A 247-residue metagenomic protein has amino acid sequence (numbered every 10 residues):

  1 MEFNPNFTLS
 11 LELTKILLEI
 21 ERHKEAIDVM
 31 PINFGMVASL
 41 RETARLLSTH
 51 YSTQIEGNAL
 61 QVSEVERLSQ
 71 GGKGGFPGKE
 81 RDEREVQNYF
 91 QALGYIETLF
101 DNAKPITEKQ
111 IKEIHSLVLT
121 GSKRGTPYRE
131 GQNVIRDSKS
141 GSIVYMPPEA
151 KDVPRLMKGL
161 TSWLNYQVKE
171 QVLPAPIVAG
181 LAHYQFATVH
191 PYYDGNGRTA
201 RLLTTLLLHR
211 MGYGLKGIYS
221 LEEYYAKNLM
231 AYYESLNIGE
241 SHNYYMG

Functional and structural regions predicted by a protein language model:
M1-G247: FIC/Doc superfamily catalytic core
